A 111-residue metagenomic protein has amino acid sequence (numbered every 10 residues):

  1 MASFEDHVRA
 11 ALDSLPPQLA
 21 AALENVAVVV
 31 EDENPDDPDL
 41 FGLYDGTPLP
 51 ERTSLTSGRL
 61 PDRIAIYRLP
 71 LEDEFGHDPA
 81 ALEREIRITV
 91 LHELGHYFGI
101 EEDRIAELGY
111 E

Functional and structural regions predicted by a protein language model:
M1-E85, Y97, E101-A106: Active-site rim/adjacent substrate-binding subdomains
E85-E93: Short alpha-helical catalytic segment bearing the HExxH-like zincin motif of zinc-dependent metalloproteases
E107-E111: Short hydrophobic/aromatic patches at helix-to-coil boundaries
